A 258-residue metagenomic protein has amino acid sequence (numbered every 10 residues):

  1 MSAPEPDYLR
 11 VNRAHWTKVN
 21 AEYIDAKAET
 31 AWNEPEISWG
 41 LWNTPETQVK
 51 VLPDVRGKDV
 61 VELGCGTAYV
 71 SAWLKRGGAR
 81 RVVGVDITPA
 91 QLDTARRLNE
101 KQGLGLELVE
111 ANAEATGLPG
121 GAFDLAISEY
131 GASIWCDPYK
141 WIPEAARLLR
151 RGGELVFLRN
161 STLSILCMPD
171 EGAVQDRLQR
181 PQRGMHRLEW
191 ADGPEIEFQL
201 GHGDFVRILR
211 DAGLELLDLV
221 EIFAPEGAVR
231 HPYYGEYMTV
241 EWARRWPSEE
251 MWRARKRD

Functional and structural regions predicted by a protein language model:
M1-T30: N-terminal, positively charged/glycine-rich alpha-helical extensions of SAM-dependent methyltransferases
A31-K58: Conserved alpha-helix/loop element of class I SAM-dependent methyltransferases that forms part of the SAM/SAH-binding
D59-A115: Class I SAM-dependent methyltransferase SAM/SAH-binding core
E114-L125: A short acidic, Gly/Pro-enriched loop at the edge of an enzyme's catalytic core that lines a small-molecule cofactor
L125-Y139: A short SAM/SAH-binding and catalytic strip from SAM-dependent methyltransferases
Y139-E154: A short glycine-rich, Lys/Arg-flanked "PGG" loop and its adjoining helix->strand segment in the class I
E154-H186: Conserved class I S-adenosyl-L-methionine
I196-L219: Short alpha-helix
